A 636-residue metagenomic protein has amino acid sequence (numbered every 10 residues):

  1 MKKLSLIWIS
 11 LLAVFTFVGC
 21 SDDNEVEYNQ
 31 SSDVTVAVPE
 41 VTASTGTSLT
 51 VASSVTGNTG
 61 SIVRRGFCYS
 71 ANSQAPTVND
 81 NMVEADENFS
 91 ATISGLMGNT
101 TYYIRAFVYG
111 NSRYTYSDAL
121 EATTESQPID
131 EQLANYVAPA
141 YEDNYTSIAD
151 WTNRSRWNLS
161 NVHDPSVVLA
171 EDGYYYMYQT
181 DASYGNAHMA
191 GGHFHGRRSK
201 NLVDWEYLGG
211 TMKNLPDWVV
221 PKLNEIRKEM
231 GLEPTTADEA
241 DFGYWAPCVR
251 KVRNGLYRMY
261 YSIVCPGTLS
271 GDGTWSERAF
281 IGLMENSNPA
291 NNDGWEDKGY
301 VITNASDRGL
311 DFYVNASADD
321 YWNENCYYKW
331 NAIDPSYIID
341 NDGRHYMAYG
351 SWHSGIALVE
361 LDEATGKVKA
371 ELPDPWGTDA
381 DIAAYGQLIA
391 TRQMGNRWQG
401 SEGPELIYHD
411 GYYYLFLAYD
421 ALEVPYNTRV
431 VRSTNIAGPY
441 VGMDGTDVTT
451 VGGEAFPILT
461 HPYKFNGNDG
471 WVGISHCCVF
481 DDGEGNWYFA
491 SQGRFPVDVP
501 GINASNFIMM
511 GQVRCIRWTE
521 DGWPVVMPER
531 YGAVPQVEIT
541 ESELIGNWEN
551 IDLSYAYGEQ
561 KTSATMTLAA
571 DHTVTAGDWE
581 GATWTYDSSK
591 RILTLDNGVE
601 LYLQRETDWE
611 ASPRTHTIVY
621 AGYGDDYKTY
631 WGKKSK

Functional and structural regions predicted by a protein language model:
M1-S5: Positively charged n-region of N-terminal signal peptides that target proteins for export
L6-L11: Sec-dependent N-terminal signal peptides
L12-V14, Y426: N-terminal leader/targeting segments
T16-G19: C-terminal motif of bacterial Sec signal peptides marking the signal peptidase cleavage site
D22-Q127: Short, surface-exposed linear motifs at loops/turns and structural transition points
D23-E25, S126-K636: Carbohydrate-active catalytic/glycan-binding domains of CAZyme proteins, especially the secreted or lumenal ectodomains
